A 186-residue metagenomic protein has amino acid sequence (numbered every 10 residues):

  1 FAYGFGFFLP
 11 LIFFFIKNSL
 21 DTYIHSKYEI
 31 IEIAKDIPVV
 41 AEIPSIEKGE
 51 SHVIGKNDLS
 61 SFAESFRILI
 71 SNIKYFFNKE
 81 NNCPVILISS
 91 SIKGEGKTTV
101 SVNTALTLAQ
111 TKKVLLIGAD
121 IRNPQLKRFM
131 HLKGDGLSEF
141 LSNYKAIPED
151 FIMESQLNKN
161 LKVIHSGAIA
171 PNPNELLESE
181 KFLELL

Functional and structural regions predicted by a protein language model:
F1-L115, A119-D150, E154-N158, A170-L176 (+1 more regions): Short boundary/hinge segments that flank catalytic cores
I164: ATP-hydrolysis module of ASCE/P-loop NTPase motor domains, specifically the Walker B Asp-Glu catalytic pair
G167: Structured binding elements
K181-L186: Short, intrinsically disordered, charge-balanced linker/junction segments flanking boundaries in proteins
